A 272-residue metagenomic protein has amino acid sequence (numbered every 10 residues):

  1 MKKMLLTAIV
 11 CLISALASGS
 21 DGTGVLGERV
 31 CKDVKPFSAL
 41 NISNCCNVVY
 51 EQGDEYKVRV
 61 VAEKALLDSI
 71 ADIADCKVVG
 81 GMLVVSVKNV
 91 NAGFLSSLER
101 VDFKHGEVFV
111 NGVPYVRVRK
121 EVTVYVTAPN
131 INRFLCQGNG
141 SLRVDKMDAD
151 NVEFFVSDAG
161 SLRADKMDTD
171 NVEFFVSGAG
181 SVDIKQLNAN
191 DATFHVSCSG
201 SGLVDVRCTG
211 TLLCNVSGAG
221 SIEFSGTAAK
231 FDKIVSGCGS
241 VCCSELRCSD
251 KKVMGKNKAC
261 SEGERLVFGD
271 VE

Functional and structural regions predicted by a protein language model:
M4-I13: Sec-dependent N-terminal signal peptides
A15, G19-D21, L142, D158 (+4 more regions): Compositionally biased regions
S18-Q137, R143-F155, D168-F175, N190-A192 (+1 more regions): Acidic (Asp/Glu) and glycine-rich low-complexity loops/linkers that are typically intrinsically disordered
R29-V30, V124, L142-R143, L162 (+3 more regions): Short, flexible, glycine/charge-rich loop motifs used to bind or transfer phosphoryl groups or to couple energy/partner
N151, G160-V196, G200: Histidine/lysine/aspartate-rich catalytic loop segments that bind and position anionic ligands
V182-E272: Short, surface-exposed interaction patches in beta-rich subdomains that mediate adhesion/assembly near membranes
